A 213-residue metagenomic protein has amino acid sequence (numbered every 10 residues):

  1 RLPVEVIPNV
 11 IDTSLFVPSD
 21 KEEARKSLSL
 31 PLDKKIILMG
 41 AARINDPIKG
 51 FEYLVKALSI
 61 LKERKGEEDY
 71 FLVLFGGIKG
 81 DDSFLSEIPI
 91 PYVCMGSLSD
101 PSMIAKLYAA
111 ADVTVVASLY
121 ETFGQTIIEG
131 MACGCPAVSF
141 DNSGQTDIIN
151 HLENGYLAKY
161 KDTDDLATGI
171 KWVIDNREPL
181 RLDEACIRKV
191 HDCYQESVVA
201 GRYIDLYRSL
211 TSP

Functional and structural regions predicted by a protein language model:
V10: Carbohydrate-associated surface elements
P31-K49, V55-S59: Conserved donor-binding/catalytic core segment of Leloir-type glycosyltransferases
K65, D69, D82-S102: Nucleotide-activated donor-binding/catalytic signature segment of Leloir-type glycosyltransferases, i.e., the conserved
K106-A111: Short alpha-helical donor nucleotide-sugar binding micro-motif in glycosyltransferases
L119: Aromatic "clamp/platform" in nucleotide-sugar-dependent glycosyltransferases that forms part of the donor/acceptor
P136-S139: Short hydrophobic beta-strand element within catalytic cores of glycosyltransferases and related nucleotide-activated
H151-L152, Y156-T163, W172-R177: Conserved acidic donor-binding segment of nucleotide-sugar-dependent glycosyltransferases
L180-C193, R202-D205: A short, well-ordered alpha-helix in the C-terminal region of glycosyltransferases
